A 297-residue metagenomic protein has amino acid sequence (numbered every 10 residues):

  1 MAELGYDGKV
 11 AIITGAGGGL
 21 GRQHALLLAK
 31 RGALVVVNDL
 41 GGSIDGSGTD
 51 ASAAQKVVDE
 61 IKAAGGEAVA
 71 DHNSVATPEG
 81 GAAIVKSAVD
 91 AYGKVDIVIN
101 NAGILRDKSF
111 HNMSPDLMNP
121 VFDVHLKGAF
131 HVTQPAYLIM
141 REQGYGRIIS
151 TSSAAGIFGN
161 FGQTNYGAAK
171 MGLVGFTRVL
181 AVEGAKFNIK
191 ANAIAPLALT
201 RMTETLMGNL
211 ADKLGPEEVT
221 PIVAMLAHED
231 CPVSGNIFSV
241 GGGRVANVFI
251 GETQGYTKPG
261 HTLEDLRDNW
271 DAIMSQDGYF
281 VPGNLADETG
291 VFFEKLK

Functional and structural regions predicted by a protein language model:
E3-V37: Canonical Rossmann dinucleotide-binding motif of NAD(H)/NADP(H)-dependent dehydrogenases/reductases, specifically
A51, Q55, H72-K86, P115: The beta1-alpha1 cofactor-binding region of Rossmann-like NAD(H)/NADP(H)-dependent oxidoreductases
I61, S109-F110, L117-N119: Substrate-binding pocket helix/loop in short-chain dehydrogenase/reductase
A64-E67, S87-N100, R106-S109, Y145 (+1 more regions): A glycine-rich helix->loop->beta "capping" turn within Rossmann-like NAD(P)(H)-dependent oxidoreductase domains
T133, A169, T177: Active-site helix of classical SDR
S153: Residue(s) in the substrate-gating loop at a strand-loop-helix junction that position the organic substrate next
A193, A211-K297: C-terminal helical subdomain
